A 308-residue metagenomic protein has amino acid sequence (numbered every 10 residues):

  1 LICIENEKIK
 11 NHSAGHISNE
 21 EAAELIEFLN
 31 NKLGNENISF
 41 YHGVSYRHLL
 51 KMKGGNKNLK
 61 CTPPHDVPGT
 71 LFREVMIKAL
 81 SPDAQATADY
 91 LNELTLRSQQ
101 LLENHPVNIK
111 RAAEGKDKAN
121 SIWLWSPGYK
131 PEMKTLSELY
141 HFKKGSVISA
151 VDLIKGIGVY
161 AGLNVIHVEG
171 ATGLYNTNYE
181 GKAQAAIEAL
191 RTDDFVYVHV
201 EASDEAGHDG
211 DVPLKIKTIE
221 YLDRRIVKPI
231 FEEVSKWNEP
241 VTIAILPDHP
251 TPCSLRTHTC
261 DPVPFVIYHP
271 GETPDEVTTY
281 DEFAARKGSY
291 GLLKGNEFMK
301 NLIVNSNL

Functional and structural regions predicted by a protein language model:
L1-L308: Feature captures the catalytic ectodomains and active-site-proximal regions of enzymes that hydrolyze or transfer
